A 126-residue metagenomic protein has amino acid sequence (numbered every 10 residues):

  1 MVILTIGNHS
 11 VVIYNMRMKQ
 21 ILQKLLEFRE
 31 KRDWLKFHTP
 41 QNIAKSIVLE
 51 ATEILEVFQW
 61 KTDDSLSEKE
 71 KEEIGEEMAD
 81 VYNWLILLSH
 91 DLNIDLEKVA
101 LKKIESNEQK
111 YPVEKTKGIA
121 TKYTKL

Functional and structural regions predicted by a protein language model:
V2-M78, Y82-L126: Flexible "arm" and connector segments at domain edges
